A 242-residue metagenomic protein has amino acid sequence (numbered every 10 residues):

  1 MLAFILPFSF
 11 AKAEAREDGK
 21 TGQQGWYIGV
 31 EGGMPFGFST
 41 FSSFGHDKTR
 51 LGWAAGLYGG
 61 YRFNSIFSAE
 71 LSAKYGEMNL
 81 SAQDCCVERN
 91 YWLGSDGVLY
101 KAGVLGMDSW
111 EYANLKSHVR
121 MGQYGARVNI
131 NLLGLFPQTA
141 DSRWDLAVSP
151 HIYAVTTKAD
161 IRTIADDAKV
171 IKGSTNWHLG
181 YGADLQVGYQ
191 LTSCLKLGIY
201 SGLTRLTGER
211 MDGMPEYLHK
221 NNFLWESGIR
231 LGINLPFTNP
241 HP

Functional and structural regions predicted by a protein language model:
A3-G29, P137-L146, P236-P242: Outer-membrane beta-barrel biogenesis signature
A11-G60, T157-A159: Short glycine/proline- and aromatic-enriched beta-strand/turn motifs that initiate or cap beta-hairpins
E14, F63-I164, L235: Gram-negative (and chloroplast) outer-membrane scaffold detector with strong preference for beta-barrel transmembrane
Q24, T49-A55, H118-Y124, S142-W144 (+2 more regions): Residues that define the transmembrane beta-barrel architecture of outer-membrane proteins
Y27, S68, D145-A147, G182-Q186 (+3 more regions): Membrane-spanning beta-strand positions in outer-membrane beta-barrel proteins
V30-M34, L57-Y61, A126-L132, P150-A154 (+3 more regions): Residues on the lipid-exposed face of transmembrane beta-strands in outer-membrane beta-barrel proteins
T40-G45, W110-S117, D166-G173, M211-H219: Extracellular loop and loop/strand-boundary signature of outer-membrane beta-barrel proteins
A69-E70, M78-W92, V98-V104, Y112 (+1 more regions): Predominantly the C-terminal beta-signal and adjacent terminal strand-loop region of outer-membrane beta-barrel
